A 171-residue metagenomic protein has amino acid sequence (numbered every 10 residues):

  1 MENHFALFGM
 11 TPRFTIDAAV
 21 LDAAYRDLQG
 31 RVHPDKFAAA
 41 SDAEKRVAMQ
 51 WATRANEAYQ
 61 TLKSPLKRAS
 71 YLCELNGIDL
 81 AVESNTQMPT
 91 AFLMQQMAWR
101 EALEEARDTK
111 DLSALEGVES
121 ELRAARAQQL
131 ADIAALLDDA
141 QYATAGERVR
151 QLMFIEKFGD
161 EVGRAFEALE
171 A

Functional and structural regions predicted by a protein language model:
M1-A171: C-terminal accessory/regulatory regions appended to core domains
